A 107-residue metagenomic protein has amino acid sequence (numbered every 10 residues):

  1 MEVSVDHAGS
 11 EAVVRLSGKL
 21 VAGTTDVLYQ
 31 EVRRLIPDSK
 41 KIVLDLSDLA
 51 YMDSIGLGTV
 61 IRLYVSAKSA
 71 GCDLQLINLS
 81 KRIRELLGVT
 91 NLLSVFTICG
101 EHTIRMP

Functional and structural regions predicted by a protein language model:
M1-Y51, R62-P107: STAS-like cytosolic regulatory interaction modules
